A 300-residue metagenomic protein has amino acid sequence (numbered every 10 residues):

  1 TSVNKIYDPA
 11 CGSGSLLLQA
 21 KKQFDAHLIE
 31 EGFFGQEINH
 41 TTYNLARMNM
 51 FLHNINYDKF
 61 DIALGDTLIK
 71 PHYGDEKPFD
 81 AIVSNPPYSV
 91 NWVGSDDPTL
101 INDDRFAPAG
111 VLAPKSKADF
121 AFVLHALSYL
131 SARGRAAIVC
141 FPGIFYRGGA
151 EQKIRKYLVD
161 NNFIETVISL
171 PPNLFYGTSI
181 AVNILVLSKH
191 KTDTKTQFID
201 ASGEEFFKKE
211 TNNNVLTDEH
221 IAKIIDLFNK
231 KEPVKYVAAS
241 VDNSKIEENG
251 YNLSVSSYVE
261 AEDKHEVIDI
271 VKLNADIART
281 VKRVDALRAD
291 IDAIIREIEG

Functional and structural regions predicted by a protein language model:
T1-S84, S89-N91, D96-L100, F106-A109 (+4 more regions): Conserved S-adenosyl-L-methionine
A10, G35-N39, H72, A81 (+8 more regions): Hydrophobic alpha-helical scaffolding
I69, P87-V90, P142-F145, N173-F175 (+2 more regions): Conserved nucleotide-binding/hydrolysis micro-motifs of P-loop NTPases
L112-L187: Conserved Class I SAM-dependent methyltransferase catalytic core
Y176-S254: Flexible, glycine-/basic-rich loop-and-beta segments that form/coincide with the SAM-dependent methyltransferase
E232-G300: Non-catalytic DNA-recognition/assembly elements of restriction-modification systems
